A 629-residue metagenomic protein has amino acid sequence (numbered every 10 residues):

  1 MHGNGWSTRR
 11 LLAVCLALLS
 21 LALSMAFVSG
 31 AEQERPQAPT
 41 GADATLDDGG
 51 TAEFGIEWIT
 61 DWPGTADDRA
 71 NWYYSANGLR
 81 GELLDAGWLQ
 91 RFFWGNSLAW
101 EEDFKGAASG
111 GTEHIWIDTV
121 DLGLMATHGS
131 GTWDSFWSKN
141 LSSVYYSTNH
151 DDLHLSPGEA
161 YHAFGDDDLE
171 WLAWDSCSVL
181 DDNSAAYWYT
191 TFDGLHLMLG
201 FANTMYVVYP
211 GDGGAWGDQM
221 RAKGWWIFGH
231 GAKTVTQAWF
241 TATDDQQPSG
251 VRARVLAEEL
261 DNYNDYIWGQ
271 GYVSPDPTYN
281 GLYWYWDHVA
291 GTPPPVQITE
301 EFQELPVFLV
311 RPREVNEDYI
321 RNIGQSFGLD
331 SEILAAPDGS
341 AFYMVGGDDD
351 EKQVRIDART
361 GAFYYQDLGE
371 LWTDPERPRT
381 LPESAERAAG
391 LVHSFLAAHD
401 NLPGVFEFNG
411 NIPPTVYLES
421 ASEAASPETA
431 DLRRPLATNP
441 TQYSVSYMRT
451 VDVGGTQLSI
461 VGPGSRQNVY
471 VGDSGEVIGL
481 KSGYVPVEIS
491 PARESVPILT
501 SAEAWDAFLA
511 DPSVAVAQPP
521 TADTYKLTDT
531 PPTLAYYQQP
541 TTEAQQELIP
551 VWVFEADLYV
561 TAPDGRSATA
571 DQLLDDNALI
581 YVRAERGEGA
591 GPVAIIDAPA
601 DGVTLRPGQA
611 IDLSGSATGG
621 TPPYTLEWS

Functional and structural regions predicted by a protein language model:
E34-D134: A domain-level signal for caspase-like cysteine endopeptidase catalytic cores and their zymogen-processing architecture
W171, D175-A290: Active-site-proximal C-terminal subdomain of hydrolase catalytic domains
A290-L436, Q442, S446-M448, D452-T456 (+1 more regions): Preferential activation on post-signal-peptide N-terminal prodomains/segments of secreted or lumenal proteins
G462-P520: Short helix-loop boundary/capping segments
G591-A598: Proline-enriched interdomain boundary motifs that mark the N-terminal boundary and often initiate the first structured
A600-L605: Short beta-strand segments of immunoglobulin-like
G608-A617: A short beta-strand segment in extracellular, disulfide-stabilized domains
T618-P622: Short glycine/proline-centered coil/turn motifs in the loop regions of extracellular beta-sandwich domains
